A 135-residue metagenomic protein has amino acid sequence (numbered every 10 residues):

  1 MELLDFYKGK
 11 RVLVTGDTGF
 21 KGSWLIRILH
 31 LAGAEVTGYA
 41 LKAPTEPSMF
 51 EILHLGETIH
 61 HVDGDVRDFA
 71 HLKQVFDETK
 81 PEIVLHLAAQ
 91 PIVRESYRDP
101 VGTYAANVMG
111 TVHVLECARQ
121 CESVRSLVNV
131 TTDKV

Functional and structural regions predicted by a protein language model:
M1-V135: N-terminal Rossmann-like NAD(P)+-binding domain of SDR-like oxidoreductases, especially those catalyzing
